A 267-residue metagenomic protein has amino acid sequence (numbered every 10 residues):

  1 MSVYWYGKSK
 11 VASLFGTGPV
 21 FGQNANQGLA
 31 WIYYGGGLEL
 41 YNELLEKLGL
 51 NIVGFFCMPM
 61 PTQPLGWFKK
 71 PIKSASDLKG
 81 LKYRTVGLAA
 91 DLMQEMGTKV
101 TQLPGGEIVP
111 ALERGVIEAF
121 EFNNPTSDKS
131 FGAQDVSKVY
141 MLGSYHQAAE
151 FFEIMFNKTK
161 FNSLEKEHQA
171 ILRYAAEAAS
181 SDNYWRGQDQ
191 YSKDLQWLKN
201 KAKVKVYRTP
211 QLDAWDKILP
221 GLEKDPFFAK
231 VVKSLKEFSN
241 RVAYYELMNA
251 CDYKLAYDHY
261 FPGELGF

Functional and structural regions predicted by a protein language model:
M1-Q27, E43-F267: N-terminal secretory/targeting leader peptides
Q27-E43: Signature of the catalytic double-stranded beta-helix
